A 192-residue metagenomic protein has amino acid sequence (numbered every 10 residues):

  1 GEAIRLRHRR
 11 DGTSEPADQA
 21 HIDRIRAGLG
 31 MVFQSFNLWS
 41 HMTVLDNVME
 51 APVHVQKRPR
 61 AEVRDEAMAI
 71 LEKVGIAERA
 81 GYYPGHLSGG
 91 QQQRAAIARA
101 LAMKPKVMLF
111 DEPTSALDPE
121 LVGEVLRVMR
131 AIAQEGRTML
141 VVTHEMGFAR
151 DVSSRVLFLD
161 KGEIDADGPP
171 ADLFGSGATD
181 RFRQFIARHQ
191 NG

Functional and structural regions predicted by a protein language model:
E2-D167: ABC family nucleotide-binding domain
A171-G192: C-terminal boundary and immediately downstream tail of ABC-type ATPase nucleotide-binding domains
